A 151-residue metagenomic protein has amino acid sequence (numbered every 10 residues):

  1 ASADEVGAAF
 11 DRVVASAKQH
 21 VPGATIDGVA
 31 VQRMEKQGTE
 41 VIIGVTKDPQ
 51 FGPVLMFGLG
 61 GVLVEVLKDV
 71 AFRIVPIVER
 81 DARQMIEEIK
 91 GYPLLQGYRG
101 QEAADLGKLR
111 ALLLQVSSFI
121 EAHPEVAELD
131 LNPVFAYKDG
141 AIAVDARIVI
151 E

Functional and structural regions predicted by a protein language model:
A1-E151: ATP-dependent carboxylate/acyl-activation modules
